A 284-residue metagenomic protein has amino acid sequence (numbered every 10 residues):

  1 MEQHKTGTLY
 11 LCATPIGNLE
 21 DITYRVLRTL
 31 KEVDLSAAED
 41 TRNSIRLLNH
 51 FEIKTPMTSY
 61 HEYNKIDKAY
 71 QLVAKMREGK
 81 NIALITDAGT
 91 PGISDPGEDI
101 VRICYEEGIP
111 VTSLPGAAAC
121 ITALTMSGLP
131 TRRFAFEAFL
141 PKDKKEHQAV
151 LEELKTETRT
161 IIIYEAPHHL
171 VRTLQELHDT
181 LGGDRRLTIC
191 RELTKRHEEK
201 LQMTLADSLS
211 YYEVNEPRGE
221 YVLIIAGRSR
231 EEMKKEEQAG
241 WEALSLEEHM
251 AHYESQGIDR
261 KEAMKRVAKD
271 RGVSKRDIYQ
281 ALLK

Functional and structural regions predicted by a protein language model:
M1-Y63: Glycine-rich, flexible N-terminal cofactor/catalytic loop recognition
T6, T160, P167-K284: A contiguous loop/helix-start segment that scaffolds small-molecule binding in enzyme catalytic cores
T8-L9, E78-A83, R159-T160: Loop/turn-to-beta-strand initiation segments
I16-G17, D87-P91, P167-H169, R228-R230: Short glycine-rich anion-binding loops that position phosphate/pyrophosphate groups of nucleotides and phosphorylated
L30-S36, G108-T112, T160-I161: Short active-site oxyanion
T58-I66, L140-D143: Conserved helicase motor
P96-E98, R260: Glycine-centered tight-turn and secondary-structure capping sites
D99-E157: Class I SAM-dependent methyltransferase SAM-binding "motif I" and its flanking Rossmann-like core
